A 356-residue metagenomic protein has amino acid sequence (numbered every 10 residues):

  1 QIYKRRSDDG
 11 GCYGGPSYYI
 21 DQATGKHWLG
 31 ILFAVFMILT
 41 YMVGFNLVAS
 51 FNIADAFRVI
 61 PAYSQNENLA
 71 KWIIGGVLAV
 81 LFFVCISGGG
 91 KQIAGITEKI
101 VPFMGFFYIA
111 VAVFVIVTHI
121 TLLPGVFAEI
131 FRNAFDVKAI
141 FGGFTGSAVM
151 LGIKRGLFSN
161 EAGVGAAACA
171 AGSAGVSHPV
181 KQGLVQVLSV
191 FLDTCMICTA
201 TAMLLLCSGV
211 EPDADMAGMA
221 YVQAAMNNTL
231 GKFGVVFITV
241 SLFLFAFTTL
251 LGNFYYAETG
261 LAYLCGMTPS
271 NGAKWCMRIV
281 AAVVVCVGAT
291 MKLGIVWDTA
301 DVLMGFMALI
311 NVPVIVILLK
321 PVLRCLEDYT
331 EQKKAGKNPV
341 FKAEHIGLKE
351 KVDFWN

Functional and structural regions predicted by a protein language model:
Q1-G10, P16-S17, D21-F51, F57-C85 (+2 more regions): Helix-loop-helix module between adjacent transmembrane segments
Q1-R5, V111-E129, V137, G143 (+2 more regions): Extracellular/periplasmic helix-exit of transmembrane alpha-helices
Q1-R6, I38, G156-P179, V187-V190: Helix-loop junctions at the membrane interface of multi-pass solute transporters
Q1-T24, E211-T229, T259-C265, E327-K334: Flexible loop linkers connecting adjacent transmembrane helices in multi-pass alpha-helical membrane transporters
M37, F51-F57, L69-T118, L123-F131 (+3 more regions): Membrane-interface loop-to-helix entry segments
V43-A54, F82-A94, F114-F127, M203-I238 (+2 more regions): Transmembrane helix-loop junctions in multi-pass membrane proteins
G75-G90, V101-T121, K154-R155, V180-C207 (+1 more regions): Selective recognition of specific alpha-helical transmembrane segments in multi-pass small-molecule
T118, K138, N271, C276-E327 (+1 more regions): A generic transmembrane alpha-helix motif of multi-pass inner-membrane proteins
